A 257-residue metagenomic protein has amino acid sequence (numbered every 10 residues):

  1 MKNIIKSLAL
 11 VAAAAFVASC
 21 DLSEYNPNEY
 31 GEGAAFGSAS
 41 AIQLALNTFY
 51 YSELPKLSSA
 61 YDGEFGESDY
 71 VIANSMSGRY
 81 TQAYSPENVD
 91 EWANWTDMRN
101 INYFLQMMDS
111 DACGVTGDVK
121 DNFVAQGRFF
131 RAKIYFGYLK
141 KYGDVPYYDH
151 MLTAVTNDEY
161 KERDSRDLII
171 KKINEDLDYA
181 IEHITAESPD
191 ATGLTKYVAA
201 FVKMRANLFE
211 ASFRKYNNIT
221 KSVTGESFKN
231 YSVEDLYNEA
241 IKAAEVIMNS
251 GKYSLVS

Functional and structural regions predicted by a protein language model:
M1-L8: Bacterial N-terminal signal peptides that target proteins for export
C20-G63, E234-A240, A244, S257: Membrane-proximal, proline-rich intrinsically disordered regions
G37, Q43-L44, A73-Y142, N157-G193: Conserved, well-structured interaction surfaces
E53, Y138, L177-E182, A244-S254: Long, well-ordered core segments of solenoidal/helical folds
A60-E67, T185-F201, S212-S257: Short, surface-exposed recognition loops and adjoining beta-strand edges that mediate ligand/DNA contacts, enriched
